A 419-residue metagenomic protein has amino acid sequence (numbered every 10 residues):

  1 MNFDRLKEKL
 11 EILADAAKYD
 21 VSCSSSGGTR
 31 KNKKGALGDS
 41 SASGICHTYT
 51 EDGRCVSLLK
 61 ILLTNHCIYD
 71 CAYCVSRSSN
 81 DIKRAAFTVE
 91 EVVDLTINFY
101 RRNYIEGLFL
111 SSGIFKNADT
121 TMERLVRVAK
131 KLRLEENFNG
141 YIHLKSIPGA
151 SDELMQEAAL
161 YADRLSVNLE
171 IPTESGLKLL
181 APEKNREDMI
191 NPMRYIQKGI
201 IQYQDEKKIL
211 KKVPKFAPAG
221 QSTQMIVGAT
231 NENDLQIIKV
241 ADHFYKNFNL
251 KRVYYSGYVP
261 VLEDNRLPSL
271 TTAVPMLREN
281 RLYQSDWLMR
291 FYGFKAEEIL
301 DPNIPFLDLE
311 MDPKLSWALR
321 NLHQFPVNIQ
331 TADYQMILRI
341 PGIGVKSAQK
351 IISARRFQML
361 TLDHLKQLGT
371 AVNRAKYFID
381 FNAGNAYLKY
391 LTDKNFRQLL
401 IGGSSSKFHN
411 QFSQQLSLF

Functional and structural regions predicted by a protein language model:
M1-H66, I379, Y387-N410, L416-F419: Flexible, acidic/Gly-rich N-terminal and inter-domain linker regions that tether and position cofactor-handling modules
L58, C71, L110, V167 (+3 more regions): Conserved, mostly hydrophobic/aromatic
I61-E90: Canonical Radical SAM [4Fe-4S] cluster-binding loop centered on the CxxxCxxC motif and its immediate flanking residues
V93, I97, K116-I299: Conserved AdoMet/S-adenosylmethionine-binding subsite of the radical SAM
I97-G113, S285: Short Fe-S-cluster ligation motifs
T271-V274, L288-P326: Alpha-helical ds-nucleic-acid-binding substructure associated with the helix-hairpin-helix region of base-excision DNA
F306-M336, L362-F419: C-terminal extensions
